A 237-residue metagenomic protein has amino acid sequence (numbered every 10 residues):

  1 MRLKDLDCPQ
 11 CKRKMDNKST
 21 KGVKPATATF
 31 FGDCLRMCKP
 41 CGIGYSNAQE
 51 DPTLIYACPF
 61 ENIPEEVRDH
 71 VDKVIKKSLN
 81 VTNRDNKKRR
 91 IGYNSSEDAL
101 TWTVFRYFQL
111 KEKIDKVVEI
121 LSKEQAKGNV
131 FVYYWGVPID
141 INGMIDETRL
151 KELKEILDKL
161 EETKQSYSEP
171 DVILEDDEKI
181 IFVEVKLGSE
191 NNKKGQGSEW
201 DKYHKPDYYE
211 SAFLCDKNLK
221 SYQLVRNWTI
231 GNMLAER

Functional and structural regions predicted by a protein language model:
M1-R237: Charged, terminal alpha-helix-loop-beta segments that serve as non-catalytic nucleic-acid engagement and/or assembly
